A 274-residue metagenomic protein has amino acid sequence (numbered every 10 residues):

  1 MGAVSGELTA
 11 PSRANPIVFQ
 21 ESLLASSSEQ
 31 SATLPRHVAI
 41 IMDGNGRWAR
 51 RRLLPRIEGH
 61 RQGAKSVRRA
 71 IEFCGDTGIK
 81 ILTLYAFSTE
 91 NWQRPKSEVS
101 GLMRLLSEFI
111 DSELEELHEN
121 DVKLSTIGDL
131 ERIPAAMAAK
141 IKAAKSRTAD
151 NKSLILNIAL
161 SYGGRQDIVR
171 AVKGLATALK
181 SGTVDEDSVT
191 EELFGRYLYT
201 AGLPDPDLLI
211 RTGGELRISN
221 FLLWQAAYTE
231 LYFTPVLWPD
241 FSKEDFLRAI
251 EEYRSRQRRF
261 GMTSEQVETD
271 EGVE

Functional and structural regions predicted by a protein language model:
G2-E274: Flexible, compositionally biased loop and terminal segments
